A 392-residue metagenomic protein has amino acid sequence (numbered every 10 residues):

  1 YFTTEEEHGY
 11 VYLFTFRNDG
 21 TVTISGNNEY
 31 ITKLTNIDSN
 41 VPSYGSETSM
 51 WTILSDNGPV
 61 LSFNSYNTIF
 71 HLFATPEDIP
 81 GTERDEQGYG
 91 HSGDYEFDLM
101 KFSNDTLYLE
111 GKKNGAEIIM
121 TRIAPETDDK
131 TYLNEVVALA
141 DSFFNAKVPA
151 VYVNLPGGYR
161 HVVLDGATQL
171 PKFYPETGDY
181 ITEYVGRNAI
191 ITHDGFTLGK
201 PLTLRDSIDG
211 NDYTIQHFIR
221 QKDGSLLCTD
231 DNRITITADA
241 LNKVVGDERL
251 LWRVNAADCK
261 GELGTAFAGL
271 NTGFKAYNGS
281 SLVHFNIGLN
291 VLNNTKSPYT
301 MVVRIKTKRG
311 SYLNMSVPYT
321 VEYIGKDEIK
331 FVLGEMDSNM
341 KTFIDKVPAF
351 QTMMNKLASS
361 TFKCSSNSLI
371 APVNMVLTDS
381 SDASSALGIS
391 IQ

Functional and structural regions predicted by a protein language model:
Y1-S46, V60-Q392: Lipid interaction determinants
S46-I53: Short beta-strand-centered aromatic/proline hotspots
L54-V60: Short, conserved beta-turn/loop elements at beta-strand boundaries and strand-helix junctions
